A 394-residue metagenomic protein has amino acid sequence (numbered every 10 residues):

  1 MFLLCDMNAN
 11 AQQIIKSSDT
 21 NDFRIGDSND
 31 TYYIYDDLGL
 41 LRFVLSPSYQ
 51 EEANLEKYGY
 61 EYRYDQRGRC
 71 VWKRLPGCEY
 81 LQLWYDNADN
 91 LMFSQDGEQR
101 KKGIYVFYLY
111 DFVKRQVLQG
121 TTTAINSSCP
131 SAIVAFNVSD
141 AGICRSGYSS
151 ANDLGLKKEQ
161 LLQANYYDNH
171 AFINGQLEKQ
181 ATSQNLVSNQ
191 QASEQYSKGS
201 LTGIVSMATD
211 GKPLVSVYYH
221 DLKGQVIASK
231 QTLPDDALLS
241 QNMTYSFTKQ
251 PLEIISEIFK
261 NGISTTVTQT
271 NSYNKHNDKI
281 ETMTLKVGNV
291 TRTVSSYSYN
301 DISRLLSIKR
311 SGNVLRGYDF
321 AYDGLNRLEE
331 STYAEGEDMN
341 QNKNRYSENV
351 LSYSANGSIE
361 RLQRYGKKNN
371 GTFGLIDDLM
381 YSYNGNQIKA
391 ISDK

Functional and structural regions predicted by a protein language model:
M1-K394: Beta-strand elements of repeat-based all-beta scaffolds
